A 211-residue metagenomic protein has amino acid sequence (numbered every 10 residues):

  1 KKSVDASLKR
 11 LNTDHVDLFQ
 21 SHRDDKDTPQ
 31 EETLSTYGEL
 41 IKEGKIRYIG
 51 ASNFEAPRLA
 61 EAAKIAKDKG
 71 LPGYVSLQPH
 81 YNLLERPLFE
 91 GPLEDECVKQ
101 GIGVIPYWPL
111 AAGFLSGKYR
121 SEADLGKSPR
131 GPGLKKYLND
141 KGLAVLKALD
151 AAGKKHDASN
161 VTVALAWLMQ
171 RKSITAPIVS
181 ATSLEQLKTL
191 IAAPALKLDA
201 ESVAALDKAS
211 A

Functional and structural regions predicted by a protein language model:
K1-R10, L59-K64: Short, acidic/polar
L8-T28: Active-site groove signature of glycoside hydrolases
T28-S210: Beta/alpha (TIM)-barrel catalytic core signal, keyed to glycine-rich beta->alpha loops juxtaposed to Asp/Glu that bind
